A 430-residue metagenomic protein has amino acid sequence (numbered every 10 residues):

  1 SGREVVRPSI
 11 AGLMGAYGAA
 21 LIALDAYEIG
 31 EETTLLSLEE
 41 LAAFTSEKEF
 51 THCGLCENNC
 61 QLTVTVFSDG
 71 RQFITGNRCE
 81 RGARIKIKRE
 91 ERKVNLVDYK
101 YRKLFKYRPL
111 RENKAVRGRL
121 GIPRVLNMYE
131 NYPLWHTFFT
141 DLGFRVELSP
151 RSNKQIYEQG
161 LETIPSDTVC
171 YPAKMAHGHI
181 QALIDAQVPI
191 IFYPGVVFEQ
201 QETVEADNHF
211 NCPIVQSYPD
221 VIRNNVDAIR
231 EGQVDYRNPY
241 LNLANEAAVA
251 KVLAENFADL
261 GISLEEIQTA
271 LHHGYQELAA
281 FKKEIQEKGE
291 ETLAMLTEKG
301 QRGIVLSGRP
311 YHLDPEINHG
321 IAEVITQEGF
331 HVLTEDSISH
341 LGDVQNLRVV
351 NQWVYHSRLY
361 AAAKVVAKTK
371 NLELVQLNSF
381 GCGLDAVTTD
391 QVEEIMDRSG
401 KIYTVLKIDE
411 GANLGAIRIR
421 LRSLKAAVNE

Functional and structural regions predicted by a protein language model:
R3, S9-I10, A23-E430: An N-terminal assembly and electron-transfer interface module characteristic of large anaerobic redox and radical
G18-A20: Catalytic cores of nucleotide-enabled group-transfer and carboxylate-activating enzymes in metabolic and assembly-line
